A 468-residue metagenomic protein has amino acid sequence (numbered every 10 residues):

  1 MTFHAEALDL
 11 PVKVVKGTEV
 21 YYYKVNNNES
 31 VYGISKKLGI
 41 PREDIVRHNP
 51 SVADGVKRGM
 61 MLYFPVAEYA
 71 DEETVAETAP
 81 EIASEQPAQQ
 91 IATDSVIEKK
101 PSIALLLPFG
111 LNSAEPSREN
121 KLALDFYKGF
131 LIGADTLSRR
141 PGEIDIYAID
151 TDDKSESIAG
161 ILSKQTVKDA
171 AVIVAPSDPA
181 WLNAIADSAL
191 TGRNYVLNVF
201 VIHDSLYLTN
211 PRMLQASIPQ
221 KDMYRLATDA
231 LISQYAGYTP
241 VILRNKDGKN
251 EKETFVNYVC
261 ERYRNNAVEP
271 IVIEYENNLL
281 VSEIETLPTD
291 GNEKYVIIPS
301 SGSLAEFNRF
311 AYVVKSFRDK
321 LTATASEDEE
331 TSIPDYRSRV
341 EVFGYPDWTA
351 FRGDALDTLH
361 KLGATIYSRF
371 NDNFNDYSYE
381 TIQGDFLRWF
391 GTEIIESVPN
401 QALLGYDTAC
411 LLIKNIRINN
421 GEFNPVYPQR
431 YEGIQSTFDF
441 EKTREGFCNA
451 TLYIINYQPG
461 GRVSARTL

Functional and structural regions predicted by a protein language model:
A7-P41: Primarily a LysM-type cell-wall glycan-binding module
L105, T166-D178, L197-V199, P240-N245 (+5 more regions): Periplasmic-binding protein-like
A123-I146: Signal peptide-proximal N-terminal region of secreted/periplasmic/extracellular or secretory-lumen proteins
S155-A171, E283-G291: Short, well-structured alpha-helical segments in soluble
V174-A175, A180-V259, E341, A350-R352: Extracytoplasmic ligand/sensor domains, especially the bilobed periplasmic-binding protein
L214-A311: Extracellular/periplasmic Venus flytrap/periplasmic-binding protein
V314-A402: Extracellular/periplasmic periplasmic-binding protein-like sensory domains
T392-V463, T467: Segments of small-molecule ligand-sensing domains
